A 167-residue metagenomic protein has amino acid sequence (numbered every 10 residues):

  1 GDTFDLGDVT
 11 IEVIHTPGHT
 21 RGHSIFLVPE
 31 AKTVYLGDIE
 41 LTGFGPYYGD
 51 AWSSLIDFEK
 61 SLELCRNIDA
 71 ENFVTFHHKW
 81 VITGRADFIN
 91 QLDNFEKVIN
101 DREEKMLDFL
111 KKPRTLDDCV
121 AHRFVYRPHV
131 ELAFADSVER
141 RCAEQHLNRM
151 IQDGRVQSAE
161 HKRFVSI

Functional and structural regions predicted by a protein language model:
G1-V9: Alpha-helix-centered segments that form part of catalytic cores
T3, A70, R114-T115: Generic structural signal for secondary-structure transition and capping sites
F4, K97, D136: Flexible, active-site-adjacent loop/turn segments at secondary-structure boundaries
L6, F26-V28, S158, S166: Conserved hydrophobic "DFG−1" position in protein kinase catalytic cores
T10-E103: Metallo-beta-lactamase
K105-I167: C-terminal regulatory/interaction regions
